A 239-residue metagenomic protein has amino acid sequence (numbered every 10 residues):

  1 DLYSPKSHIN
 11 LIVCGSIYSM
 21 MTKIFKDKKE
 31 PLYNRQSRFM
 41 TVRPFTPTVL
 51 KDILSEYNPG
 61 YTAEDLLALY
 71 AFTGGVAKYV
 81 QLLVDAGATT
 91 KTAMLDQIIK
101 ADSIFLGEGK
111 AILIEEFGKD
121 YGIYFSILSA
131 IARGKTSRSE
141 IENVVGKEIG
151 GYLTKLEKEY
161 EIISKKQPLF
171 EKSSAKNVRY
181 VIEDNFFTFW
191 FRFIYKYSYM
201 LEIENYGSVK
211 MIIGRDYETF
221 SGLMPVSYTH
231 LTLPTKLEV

Functional and structural regions predicted by a protein language model:
D1-G207, M211: Phosphate-binding site recognition
N177-R179, M211-Y228: A short, highly charged nucleic-acid-interacting micro-segment common to nuclease and nuclease-linked defense proteins
T229-T235: Conserved small/polar residues in nucleotide/adenosyl-binding loops
